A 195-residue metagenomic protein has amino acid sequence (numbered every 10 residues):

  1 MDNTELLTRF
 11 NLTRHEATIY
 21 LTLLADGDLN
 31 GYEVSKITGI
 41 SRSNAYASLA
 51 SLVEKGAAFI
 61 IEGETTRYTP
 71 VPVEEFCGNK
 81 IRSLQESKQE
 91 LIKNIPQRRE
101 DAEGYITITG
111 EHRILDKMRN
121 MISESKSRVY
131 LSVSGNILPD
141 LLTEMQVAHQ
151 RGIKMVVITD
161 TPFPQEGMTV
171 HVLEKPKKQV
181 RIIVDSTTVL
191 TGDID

Functional and structural regions predicted by a protein language model:
M1-T18, T22-D26, G31-E33, I37-I40 (+5 more regions): PLD/PLD-like phosphodiesterase catalytic module centered on the HKD motif
G56-I61, Q97: Short, flexible active-site-proximal loops enriched in glycine and acidic residues
E74-V147, V156: PLD-like (HKD) phosphodiesterase/transphosphatidyltransferase domain
